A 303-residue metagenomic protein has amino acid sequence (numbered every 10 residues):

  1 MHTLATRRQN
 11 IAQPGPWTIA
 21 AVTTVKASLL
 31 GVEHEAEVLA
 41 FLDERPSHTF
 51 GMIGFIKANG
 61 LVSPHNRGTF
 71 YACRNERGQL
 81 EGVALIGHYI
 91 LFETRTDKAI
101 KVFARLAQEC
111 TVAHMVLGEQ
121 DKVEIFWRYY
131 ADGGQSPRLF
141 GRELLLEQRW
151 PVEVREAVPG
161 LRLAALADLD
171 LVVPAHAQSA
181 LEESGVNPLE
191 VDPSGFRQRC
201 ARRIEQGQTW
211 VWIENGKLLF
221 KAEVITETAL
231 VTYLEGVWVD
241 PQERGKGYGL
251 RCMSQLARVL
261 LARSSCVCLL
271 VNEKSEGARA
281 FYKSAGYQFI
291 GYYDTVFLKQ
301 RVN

Functional and structural regions predicted by a protein language model:
H2-P14, N75-Q79, G87-P159, V296: Acyl-donor-binding surface of acyltransferase catalytic domains
L4-M52, P151-L189: Short amphipathic alpha-helix that is part of the acyltransferase structural core
T23-L30, A40-P46, I53-M115, F220-T232: Conserved donor-binding loop and adjoining core beta-sheet/short helix segment in diverse acyl/aminoacyl transferases
K57, I86-G87, P188-P193, Q198-V237: A conserved beta-strand-loop-helix scaffold within acyl/acetyltransferase catalytic domains
D97-L106, G236-P241, G245-L261, A280 (+1 more regions): Conserved acetyl-CoA-binding loop-helix of GNAT-fold acetyltransferases
T111-Q120, V231, L260-V271: Conserved GNAT acetyl-CoA-binding A-motif
L117-V123, P241, L269-A280, T295-V302: Conserved beta-strand-loop-alpha-helix junction that forms the acyl-donor binding cleft
D121-L139, L250, K274-G291: Conserved active-site alpha-helix within GNAT-family acetyltransferase domains
